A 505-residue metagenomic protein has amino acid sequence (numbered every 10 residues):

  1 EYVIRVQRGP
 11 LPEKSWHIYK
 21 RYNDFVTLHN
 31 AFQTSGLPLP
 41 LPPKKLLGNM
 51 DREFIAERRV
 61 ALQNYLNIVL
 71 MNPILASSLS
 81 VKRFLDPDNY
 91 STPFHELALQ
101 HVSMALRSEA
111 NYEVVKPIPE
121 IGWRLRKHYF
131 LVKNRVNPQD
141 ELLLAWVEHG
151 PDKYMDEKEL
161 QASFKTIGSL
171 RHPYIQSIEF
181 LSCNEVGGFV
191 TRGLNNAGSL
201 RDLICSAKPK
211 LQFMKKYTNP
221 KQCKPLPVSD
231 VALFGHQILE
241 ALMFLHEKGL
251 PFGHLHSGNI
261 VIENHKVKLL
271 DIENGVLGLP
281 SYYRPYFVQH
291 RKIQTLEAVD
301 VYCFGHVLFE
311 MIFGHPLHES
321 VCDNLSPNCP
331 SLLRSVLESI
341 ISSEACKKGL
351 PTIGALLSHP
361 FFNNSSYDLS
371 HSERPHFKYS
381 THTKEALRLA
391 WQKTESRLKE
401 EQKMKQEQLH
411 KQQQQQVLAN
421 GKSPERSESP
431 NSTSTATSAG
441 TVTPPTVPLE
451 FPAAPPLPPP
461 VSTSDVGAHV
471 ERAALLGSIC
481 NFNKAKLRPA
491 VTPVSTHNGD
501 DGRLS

Functional and structural regions predicted by a protein language model:
E1-K153, A162: Phox homology (PX) phosphoinositide-binding domain
S177-G188: Short beta-strand micro-motifs within the conserved protein kinase catalytic domain, predominantly in the N-lobe
F234-G235: Activation segment signature within eukaryotic-like protein kinase domains
L242-E263, L269: Catalytic-loop of the protein kinase fold
K268, N274-S335: C-lobe/activation-segment region of protein kinase-like
E344-S370: Terminal C-lobe "cap" of eukaryotic-type protein kinase domains
D368-P460: Regulatory extensions appended to serine/threonine kinase catalytic cores
R426-S505: Long, intrinsically disordered low-complexity linkers enriched in proline
